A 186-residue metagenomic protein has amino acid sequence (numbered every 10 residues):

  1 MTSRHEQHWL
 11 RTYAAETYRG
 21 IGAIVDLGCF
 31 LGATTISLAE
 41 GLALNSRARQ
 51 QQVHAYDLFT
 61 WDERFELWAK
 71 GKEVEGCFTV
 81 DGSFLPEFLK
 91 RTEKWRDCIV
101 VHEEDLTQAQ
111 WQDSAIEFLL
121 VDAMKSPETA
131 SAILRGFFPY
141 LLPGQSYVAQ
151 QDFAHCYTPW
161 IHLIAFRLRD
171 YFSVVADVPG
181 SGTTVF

Functional and structural regions predicted by a protein language model:
M1-W9: Conserved SAM-binding loop and adjacent beta-strand
L10-A14: Pre-Walker A adenine-sensing motif
A15-F186: S-adenosylmethionine/decaboxylated-SAM
